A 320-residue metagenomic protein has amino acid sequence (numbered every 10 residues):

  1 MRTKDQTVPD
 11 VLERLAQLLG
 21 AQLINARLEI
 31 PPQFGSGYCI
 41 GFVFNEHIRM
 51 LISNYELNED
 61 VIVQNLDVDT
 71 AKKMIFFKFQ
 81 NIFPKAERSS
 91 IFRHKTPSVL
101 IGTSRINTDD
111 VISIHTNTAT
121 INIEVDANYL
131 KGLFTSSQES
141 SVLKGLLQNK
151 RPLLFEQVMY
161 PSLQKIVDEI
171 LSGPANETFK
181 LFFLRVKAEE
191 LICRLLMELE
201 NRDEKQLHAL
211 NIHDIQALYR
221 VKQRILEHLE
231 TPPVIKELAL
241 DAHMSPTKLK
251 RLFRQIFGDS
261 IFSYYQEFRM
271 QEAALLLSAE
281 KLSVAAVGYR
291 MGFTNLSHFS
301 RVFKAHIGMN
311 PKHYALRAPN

Functional and structural regions predicted by a protein language model:
M1-K73: N-terminal low-complexity or simple alpha-helical regulatory segments that function as activation/interaction modules
I48, Y55-E59, D69-S89, H94-P97 (+1 more regions): Glycine- and acidic-residue-biased ligand/ion/polar-headgroup-sensing regions
A86-L218, I235, L240-A242, P246 (+4 more regions): Alpha-helical bundle regulatory/interaction domains
L184, I225, L249: Conserved hydrophobic/aromatic pocket- or pore-lining residues that grip, position, or stack substrates in active sites
Y219, Q223-E227, P232-E237, Q255-S297 (+1 more regions): Terminal helix-turn-helix DNA-binding modules in bacterial transcription factors
K248-L249, F253, H298-F299, F303: Short hydrophobic/aromatic patch on the recognition helix
G258, G292-F293, F303-K304, G308-P311: Conserved phosphate-binding and hydrolysis motifs of nucleotide-dependent enzymes
